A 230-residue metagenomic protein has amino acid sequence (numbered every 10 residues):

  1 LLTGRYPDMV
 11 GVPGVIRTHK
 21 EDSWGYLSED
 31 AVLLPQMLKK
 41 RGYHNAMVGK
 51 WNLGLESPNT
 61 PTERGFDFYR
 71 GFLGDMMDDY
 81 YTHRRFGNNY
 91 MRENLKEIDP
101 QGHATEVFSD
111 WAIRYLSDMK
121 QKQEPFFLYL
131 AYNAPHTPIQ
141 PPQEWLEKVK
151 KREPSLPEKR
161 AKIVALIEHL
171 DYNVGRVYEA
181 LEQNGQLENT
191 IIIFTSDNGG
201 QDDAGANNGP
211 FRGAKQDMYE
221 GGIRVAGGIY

Functional and structural regions predicted by a protein language model:
L1-Y230: Formylglycine-dependent sulfatase
